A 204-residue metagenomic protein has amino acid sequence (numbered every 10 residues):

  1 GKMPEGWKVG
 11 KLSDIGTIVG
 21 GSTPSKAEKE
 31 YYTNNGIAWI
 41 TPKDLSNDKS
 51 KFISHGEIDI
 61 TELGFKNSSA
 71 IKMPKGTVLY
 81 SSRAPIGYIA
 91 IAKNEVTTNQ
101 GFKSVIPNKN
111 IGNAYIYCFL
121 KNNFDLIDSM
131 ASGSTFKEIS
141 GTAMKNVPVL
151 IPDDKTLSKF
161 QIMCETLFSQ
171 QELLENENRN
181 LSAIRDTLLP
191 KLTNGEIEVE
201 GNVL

Functional and structural regions predicted by a protein language model:
G1-T23, L150, D154-K159, E165-V199: Non-catalytic DNA-recognition/assembly elements of restriction-modification systems
K8-P152, V203: DNA target-recognition domains and sequence-specific DNA-contacting regions of bacterial/archaeal
